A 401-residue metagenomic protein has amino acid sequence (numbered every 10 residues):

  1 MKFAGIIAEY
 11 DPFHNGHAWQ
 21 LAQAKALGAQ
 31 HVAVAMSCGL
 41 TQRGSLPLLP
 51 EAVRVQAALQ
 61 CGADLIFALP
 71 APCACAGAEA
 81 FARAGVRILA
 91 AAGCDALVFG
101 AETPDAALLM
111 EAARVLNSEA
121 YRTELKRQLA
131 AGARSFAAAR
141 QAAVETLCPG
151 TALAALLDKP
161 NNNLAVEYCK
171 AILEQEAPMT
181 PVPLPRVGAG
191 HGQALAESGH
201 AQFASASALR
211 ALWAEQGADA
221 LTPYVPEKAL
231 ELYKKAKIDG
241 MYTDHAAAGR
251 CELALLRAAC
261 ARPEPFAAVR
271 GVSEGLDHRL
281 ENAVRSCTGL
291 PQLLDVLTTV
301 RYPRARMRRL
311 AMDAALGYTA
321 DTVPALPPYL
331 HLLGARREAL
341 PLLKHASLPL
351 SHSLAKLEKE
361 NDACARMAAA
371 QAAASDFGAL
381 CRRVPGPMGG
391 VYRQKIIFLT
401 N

Functional and structural regions predicted by a protein language model:
M1-R54: N-terminal catalytic cores of NTP/NDP-binding nucleotidyl/phosphoryl-transfer enzymes
I7-A8, T41-Q42, A58, P72-C73 (+1 more regions): Short, contiguous strand/loop micro-motifs
K25, L59, V86-A90: Non-catalytic positions within long, well-ordered alpha-helices that form the structural scaffold/packing of enzyme
A26-A29, Q56-Q60, A138-Q141, T180: Short hydrophobic/aromatic-rich motifs at helix boundaries and adjacent loops
Q30, D64, D95: Receiver (REC) domain switch/active-site residues of two-component response regulators
P47-E51, L59, A78, A82: Generic structural signal for well-ordered secondary structure
V55-P70: A glycine-rich helix N-cap at a beta->alpha junction
A68-N401: Active-site cores that bind ATP or allylic diphosphates and position pyrophosphate for catalysis
